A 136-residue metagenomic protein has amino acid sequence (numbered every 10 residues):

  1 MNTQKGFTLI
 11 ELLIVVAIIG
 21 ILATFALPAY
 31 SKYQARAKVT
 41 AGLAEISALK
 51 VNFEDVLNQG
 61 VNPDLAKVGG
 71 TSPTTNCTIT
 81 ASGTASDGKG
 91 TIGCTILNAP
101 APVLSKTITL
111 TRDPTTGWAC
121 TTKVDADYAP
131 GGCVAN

Functional and structural regions predicted by a protein language model:
M1-Y33, A41, E45, L49: N-terminal single-pass transmembrane signal-anchor helix
L9-I10, I19, T40, N62 (+2 more regions): Generic N-terminal initiation segments characterized by hydrophobic and/or small/turn-forming residues
K32-G70: Conserved hydrophobic/amphipathic alpha-helical signal-anchor segments
V56-N136: Periplasmic/extracellular, small/polar-rich flexible segments of pilin-like filament-forming proteins
